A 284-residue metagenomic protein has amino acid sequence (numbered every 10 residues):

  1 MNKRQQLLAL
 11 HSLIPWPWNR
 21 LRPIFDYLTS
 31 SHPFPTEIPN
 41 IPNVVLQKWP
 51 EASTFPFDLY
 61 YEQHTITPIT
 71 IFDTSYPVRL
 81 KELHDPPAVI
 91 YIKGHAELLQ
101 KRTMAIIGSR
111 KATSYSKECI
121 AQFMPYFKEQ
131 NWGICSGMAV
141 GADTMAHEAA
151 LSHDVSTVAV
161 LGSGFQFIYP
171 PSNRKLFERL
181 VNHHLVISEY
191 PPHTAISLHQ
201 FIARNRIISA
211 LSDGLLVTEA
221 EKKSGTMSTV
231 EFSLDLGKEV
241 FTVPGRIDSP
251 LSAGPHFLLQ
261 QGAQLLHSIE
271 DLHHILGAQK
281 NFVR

Functional and structural regions predicted by a protein language model:
M1-E118: Short, positively charged patches
N2, I71-R284: Glycine-biased, small-residue-rich flexible motifs in mid-sequence functional cores and linkers
